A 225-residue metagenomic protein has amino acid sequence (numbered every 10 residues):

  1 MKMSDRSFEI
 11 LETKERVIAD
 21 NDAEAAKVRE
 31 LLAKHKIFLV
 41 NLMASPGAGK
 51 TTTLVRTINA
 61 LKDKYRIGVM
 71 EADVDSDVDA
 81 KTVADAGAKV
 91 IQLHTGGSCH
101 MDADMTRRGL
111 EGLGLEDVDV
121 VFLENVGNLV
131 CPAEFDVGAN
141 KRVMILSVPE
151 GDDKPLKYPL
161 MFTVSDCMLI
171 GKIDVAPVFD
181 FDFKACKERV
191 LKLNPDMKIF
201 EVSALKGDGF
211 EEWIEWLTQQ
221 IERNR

Functional and structural regions predicted by a protein language model:
D5-E30, K34-M43, A48, T52 (+3 more regions): Nucleotide-state-sensitive switch-loop elements of NTP-binding domains
T53, D102, K154-K157, D182 (+1 more regions): Residues at alpha-helix caps and immediate loop-helix transition turns in enzyme cores, especially N- and C-cap
D73, G171, S203: Active-site glycine-centered loops adjacent to acidic/histidine catalytic or metal-binding residues that shape
H94, L146, S203: Residues at the C-termini of beta-strands that transition into short coil/loop
P132-A139, V148-D196: Conserved C-terminal guanine-recognition region of P-loop GTPase G domains, centered on the G4
V175-R225: Canonical P-loop GTPase G-domain recognition
